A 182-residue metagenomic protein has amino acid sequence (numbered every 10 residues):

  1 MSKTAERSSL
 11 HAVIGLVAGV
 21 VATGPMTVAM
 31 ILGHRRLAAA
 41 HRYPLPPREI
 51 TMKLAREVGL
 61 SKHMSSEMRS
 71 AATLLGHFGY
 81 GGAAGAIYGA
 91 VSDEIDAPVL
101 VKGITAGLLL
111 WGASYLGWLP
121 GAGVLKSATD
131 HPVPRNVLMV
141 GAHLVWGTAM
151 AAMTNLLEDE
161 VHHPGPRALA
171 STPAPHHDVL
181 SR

Functional and structural regions predicted by a protein language model:
M1-R182: Short amphipathic, positively biased membrane-proximal segments that drive organelle/inner-membrane targeting
